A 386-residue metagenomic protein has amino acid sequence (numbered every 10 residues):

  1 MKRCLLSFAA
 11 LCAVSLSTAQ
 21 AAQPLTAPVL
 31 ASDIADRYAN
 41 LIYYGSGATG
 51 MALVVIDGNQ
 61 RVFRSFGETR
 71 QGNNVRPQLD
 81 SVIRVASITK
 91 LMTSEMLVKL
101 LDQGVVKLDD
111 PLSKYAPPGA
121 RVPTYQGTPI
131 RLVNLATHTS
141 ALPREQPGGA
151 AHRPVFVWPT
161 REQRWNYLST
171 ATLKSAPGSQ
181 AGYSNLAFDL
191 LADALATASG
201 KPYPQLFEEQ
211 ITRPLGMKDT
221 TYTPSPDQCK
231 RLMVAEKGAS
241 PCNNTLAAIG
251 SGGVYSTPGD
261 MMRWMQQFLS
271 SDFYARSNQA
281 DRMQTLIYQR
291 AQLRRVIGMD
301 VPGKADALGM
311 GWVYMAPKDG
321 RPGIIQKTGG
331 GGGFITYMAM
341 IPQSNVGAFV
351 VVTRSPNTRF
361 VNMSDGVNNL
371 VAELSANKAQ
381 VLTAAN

Functional and structural regions predicted by a protein language model:
R3-A19: Gram-negative bacterial Sec-dependent N-terminal signal peptides
T26-I83, V105-K107, S169: Short, conserved catalytic-motif segment at the N-terminal edge
A31-Y38, G47, M51, V62 (+10 more regions): Stable alpha-helical elements in mature extracytoplasmic
G45-G50, G72-N134, L173-L186, I249-G252 (+1 more regions): Short active-site loop at a secondary-structure junction that contains or immediately precedes the catalytic residue(s)
E68-Q71, D272, S355-N357: A short acidic/small-residue loop/turn micro-motif
P123-G330: Short, surface-exposed loop or secondary-structure junction motifs that flank catalytic or metal-binding residues
R290-I297, G303, P317, R354-N386: Short, gly/Ser/Thr-rich active-site loops of penicillin-recognizing serine hydrolases
Q326-K327, I335-S355: Short, well-ordered beta-strand elements
